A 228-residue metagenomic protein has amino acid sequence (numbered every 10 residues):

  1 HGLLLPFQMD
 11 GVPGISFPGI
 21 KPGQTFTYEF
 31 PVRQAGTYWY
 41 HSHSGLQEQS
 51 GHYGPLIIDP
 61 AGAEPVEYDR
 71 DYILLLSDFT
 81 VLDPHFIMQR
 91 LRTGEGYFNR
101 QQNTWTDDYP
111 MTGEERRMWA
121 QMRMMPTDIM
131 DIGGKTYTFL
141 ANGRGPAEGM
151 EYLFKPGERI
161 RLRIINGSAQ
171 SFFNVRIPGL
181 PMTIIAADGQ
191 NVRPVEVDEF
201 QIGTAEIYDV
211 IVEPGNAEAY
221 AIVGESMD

Functional and structural regions predicted by a protein language model:
L5, G14-Y72, D198-D228: Extracellular/periplasmic metallocenter environments
M9-P13, P18-K21, R117-D228: Histidine- and aromatic-rich segments of cupredoxin/plastocyanin-like copper-binding domains
Y53-G54, H85-M88, V175: A short secondary-structure junction signal
A61, F79, G189: Residues that form or immediately flank small-molecule/cofactor binding pockets and catalytic motifs
V66-E67, L82-H85, F172-N174, I185: Short helix/loop capping segments that flank catalytic or ligand/cofactor-binding pockets
R70, L76-K155: Mobile cap/lid helix-loop segments that border enzyme active or cofactor-binding sites and regulate substrate access
